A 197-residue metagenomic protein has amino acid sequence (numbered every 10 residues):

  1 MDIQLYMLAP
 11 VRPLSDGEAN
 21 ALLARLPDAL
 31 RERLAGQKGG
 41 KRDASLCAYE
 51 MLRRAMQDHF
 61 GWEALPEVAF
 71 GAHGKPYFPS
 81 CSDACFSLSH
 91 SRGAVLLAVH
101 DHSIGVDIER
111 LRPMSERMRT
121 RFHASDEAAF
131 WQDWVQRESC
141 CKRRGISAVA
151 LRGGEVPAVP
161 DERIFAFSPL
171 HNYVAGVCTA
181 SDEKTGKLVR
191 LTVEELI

Functional and structural regions predicted by a protein language model:
M1-I197: Core catalytic alpha/beta fold that binds nucleotide/phospho-ligands
